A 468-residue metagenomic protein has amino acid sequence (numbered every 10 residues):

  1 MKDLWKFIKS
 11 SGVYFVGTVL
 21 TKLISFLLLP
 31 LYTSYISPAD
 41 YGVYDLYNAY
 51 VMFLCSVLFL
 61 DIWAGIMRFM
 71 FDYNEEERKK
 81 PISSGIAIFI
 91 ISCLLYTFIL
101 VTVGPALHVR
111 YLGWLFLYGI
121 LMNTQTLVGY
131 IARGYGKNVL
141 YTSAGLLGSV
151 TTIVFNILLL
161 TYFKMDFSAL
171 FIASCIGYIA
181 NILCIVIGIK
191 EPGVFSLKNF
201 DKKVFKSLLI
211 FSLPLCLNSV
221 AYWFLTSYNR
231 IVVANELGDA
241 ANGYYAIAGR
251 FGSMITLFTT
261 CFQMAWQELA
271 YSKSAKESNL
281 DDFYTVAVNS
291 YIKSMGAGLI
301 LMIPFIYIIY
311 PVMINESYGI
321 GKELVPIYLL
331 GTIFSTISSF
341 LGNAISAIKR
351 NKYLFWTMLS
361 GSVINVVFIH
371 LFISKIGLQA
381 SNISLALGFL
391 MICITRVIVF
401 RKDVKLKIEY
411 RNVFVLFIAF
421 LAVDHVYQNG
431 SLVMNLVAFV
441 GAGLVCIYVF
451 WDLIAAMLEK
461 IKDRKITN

Functional and structural regions predicted by a protein language model:
M1-D3, F7, G113, V139 (+5 more regions): Interhelical loop/hinge segments that connect adjacent transmembrane helices in multipass membrane
D3-W63, G148-I153, I210-A240, I303 (+1 more regions): Signature of the first transmembrane helix
S10-S25, G148, L170-I189, K202-Y271 (+2 more regions): Transmembrane helical elements of multi-pass membrane transporters/channels
V19, S56-L58, A64, S83-V109 (+5 more regions): Alpha-helical transmembrane segments of multi-pass membrane transport and lipid-handling proteins
L58-N74, G252-V288, G342-A347: Helix-loop junctions and terminal segments of transmembrane helices in multi-pass membrane transport/translocation
F69, N74, M122-G145, L329-S360 (+1 more regions): Membrane-interface junctions at transmembrane-helix termini in multi-pass inner-membrane proteins
S143-E191, G252, L359-I364, L378-V399 (+1 more regions): Hydrophobic alpha-helical transmembrane segments
L406, D424-N468: Membrane-proximal transmembrane or re-entrant/amphipathic helices at the cytosolic face
